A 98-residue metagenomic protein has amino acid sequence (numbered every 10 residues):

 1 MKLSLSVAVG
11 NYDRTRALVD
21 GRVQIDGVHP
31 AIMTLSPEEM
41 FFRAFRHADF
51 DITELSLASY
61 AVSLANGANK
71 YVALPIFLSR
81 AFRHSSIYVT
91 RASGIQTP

Functional and structural regions predicted by a protein language model:
M1-L3: Extreme N-terminus of proteins, especially the signal/transit-peptide cleavage junction and the first residues
S6, D13-P98: Short, glycine-/small- and polar/acidic-enriched structural segments that line small-molecule recognition paths
